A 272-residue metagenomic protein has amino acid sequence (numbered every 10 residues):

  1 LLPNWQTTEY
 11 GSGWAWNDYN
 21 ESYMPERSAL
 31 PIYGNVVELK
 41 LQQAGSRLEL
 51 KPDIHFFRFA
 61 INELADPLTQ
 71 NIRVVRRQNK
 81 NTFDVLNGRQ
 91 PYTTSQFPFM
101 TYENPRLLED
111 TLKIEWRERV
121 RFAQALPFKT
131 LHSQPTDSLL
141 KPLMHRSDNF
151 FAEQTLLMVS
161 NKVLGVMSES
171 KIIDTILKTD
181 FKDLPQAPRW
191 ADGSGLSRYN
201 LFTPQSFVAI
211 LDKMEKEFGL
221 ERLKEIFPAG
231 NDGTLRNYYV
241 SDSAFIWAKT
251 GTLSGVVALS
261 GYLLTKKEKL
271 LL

Functional and structural regions predicted by a protein language model:
L1-L68, R76-Q78, N87-R89: Periplasmic/cell-envelope proteins involved in peptidoglycan metabolism and beta-lactam response
P3-E9, R119-A125, A229: Short, glycine/proline-biased beta-turn/loop segments that scaffold the active-site neighborhood
Q6-Y10, A152, L235-N237: Secretory-pathway/luminal and periplasmic proteins that interact with or process carbohydrate-rich
Y19-N20, Y102, K249-L253: Short Gly/Pro-enriched turn/cap motifs at secondary-structure boundaries
P25-R27, G34, T69, Q78-T82 (+4 more regions): Extracytoplasmic
L30, L143, E225-F227: A generic structural signal for nonpolar/aromatic side chains embedded in well-ordered alpha-helices
E63-R222: A small/polar active-site loop signature that marks catalytic segments
Q186-L272: C-terminal soluble interaction/assembly domains
